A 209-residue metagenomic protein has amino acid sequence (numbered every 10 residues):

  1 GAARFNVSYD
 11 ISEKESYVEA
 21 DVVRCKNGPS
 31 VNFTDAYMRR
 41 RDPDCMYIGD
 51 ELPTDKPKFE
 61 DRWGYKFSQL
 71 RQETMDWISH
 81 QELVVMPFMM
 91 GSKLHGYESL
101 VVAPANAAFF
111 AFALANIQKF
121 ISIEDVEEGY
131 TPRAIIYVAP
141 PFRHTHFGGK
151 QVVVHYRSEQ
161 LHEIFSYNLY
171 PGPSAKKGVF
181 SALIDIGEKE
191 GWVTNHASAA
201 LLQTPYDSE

Functional and structural regions predicted by a protein language model:
G1-S208: A noncatalytic interaction/capping subdomain that flanks phosphate/NTP-handling catalytic cores
